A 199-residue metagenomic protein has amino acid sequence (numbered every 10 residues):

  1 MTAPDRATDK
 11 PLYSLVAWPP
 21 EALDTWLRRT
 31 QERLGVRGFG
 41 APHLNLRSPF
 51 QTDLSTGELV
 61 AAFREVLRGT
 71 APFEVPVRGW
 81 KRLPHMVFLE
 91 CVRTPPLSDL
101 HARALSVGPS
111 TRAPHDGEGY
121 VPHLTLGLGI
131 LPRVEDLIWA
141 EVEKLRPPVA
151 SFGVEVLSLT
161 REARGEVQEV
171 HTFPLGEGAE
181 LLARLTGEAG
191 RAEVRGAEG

Functional and structural regions predicted by a protein language model:
M1-E74, T94-G153, E166-G199: Basic, often amphipathic N-terminal segments
S48-Q51, E74-V77, K81-E90: Structural motif corresponding to the early beta-alpha repeats
R78-M86, P122, E155-E166: Short proline/glycine- and acidic-rich turn/helix-capping motifs at secondary-structure junctions
